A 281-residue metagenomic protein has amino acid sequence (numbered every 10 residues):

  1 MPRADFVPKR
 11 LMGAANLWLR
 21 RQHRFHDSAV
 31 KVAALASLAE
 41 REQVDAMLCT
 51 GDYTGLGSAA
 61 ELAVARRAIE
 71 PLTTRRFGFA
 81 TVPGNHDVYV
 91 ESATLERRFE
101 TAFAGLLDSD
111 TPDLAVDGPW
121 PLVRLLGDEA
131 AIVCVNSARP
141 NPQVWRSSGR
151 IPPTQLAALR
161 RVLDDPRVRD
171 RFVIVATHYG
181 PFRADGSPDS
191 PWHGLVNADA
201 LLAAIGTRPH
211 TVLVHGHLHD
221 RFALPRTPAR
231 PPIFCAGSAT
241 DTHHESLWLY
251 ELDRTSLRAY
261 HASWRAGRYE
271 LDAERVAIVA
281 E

Functional and structural regions predicted by a protein language model:
M1, E129-N141, I174-A176, P231-S238 (+1 more regions): Active-site-proximal beta-strand elements of phosphoester/diester hydrolases
M1-E61: N-terminal active-site segment of His-dependent metallophosphoesterases
R20, P142-R150, P166-T211: Active-site-proximal segments of metal-dependent phosphoesterases and phosphodiesterases across multiple
A46-D52, G78-N85, N136, I174-T177 (+2 more regions): Active-site neighborhood of phospho(di)ester-bond hydrolases with catalytic His/Asp-centered motifs
G55-S58, P83-A93, P140-W145, Y179-A184 (+2 more regions): Active-site environment of divalent metal-dependent phosphoester hydrolases
A63-R161, A203, A229, L249: Extended active-site neighborhood of metal-dependent phosphoesterases/phosphodiesterases
E70, S187-R258: Conserved beta-sheet core of the metallophosphoesterase superfamily
R254-E281: A short C-terminal boundary segment appended to hydrolase-like catalytic domains
